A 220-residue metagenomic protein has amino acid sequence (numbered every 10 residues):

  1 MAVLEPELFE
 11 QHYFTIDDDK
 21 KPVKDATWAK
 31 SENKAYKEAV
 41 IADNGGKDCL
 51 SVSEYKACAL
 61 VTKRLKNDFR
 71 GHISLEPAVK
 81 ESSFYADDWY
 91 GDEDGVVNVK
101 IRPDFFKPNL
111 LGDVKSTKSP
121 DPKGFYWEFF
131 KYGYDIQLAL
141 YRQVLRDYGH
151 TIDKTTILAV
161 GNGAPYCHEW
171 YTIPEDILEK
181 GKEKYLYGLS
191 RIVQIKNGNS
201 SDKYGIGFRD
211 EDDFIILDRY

Functional and structural regions predicted by a protein language model:
M1-K100, I206-D210: Metal-dependent nuclease catalytic cores that hydrolyze phosphodiester bonds in DNA/RNA, characterized by
A2, P6, L110, L140-Q143 (+1 more regions): Residue-level signal for well-ordered alpha-helical scaffold segments within enzymatic catalytic domains
L4-L8, S116-S119, R146, H150 (+1 more regions): Hydrophobic/aromatic-lined pockets within catalytic cores
G46-C49, K123-G133: Short histidine-centered catalytic/ligand-binding loop motif
R70-E76, K107-D113, R146-D153: Secondary-structure boundary elements
N98-K100, K107-N109, I152, A164-Y166: Coil-to-beta-strand transition motifs
I101-W127: Conserved catalytic cores of phosphodiester-cleaving nucleases, focusing on short active-site segments
E128-D135, L140-Y220: Metal-dependent nuclease catalytic regions and adjoining charged, substrate-binding loops involved in nucleic-acid end
